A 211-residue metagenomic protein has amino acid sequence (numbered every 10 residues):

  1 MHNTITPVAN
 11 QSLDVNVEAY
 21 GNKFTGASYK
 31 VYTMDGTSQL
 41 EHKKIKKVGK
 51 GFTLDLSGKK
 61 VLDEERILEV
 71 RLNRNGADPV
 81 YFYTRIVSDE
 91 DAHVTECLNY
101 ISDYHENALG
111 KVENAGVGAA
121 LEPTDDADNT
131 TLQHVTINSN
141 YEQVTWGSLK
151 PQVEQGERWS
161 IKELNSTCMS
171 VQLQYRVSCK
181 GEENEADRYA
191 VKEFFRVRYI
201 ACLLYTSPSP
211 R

Functional and structural regions predicted by a protein language model:
N3-Y32, S38, E65-E154, R211: Core segments of small alpha/beta cavity-forming domains
I5-T6, I45-K46, E157-L164: Short, exposed beta-strand/loop patches in secreted or surface proteins that constitute
S38-K50: Solvent-exposed serine/threonine-rich low-complexity stretches and specific carbohydrate-binding patches
S57-E64: Surface-exposed, short loops/turns at beta-strand junctions within beta-sandwich domains
R158-I161, K192-R198: Hydrophobic/aromatic beta-strand elements that line small-molecule binding cavities or substrate pockets in beta-rich
K162-V177: A short hydrophobic beta-strand element
Y175-A190: Short, cysteine-centered beta-strand-loop-beta hairpins and adjacent loop/turn segments enriched in charged/polar
Y205-P210: Conserved small/polar residues in nucleotide/adenosyl-binding loops
